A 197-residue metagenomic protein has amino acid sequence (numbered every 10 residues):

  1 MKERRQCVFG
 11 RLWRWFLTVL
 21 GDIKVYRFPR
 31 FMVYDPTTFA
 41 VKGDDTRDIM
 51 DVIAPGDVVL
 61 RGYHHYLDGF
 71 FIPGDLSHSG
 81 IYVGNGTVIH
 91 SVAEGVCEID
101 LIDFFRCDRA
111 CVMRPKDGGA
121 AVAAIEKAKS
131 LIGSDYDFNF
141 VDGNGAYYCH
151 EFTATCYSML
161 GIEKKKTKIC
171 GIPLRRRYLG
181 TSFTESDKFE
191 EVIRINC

Functional and structural regions predicted by a protein language model:
M1-C197: Cysteine-nucleophile amide-bond enzymes
